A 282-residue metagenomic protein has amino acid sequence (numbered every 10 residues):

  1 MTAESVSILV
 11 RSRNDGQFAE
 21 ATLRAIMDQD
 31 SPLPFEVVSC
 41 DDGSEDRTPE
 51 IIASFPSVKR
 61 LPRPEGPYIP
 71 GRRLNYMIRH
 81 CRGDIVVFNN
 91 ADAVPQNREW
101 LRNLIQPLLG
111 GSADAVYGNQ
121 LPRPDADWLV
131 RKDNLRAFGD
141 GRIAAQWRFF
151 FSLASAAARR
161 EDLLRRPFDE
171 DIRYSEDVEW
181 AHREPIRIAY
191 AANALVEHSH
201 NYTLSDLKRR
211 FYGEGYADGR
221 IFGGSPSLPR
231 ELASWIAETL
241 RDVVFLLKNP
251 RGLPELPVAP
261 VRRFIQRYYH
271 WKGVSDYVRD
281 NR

Functional and structural regions predicted by a protein language model:
A25-P34: Short, acidic, metal-binding catalytic loop of nucleotide-sugar glycosyltransferases
D41-P49, A93-V94: A conserved acidic beta->alpha catalytic loop
P64-C81: Glycine-rich, basic loop-to-helix element that forms the pyrophosphate-binding segment of sugar-nucleotide handling
D84-V94: Short beta-strand-to-loop acidic/aromatic patch adjacent to the donor-nucleotide binding site
V94, R98-L129: Conserved donor NDP-sugar-binding/catalytic core segment of glycosyltransferases
P122, G139-A158, D171-R173, E179: A recurrent flexible, glycine/aromatic-enriched loop bordering the glycosyltransferase active site that acts as
A156, D162, R166, D171-L195 (+1 more regions): A short, conserved alpha-helix in the catalytic core of glycosyltransferases
R209-R282: Non-catalytic, C-terminal membrane-associated alpha-helical segments of glycosyltransferases
